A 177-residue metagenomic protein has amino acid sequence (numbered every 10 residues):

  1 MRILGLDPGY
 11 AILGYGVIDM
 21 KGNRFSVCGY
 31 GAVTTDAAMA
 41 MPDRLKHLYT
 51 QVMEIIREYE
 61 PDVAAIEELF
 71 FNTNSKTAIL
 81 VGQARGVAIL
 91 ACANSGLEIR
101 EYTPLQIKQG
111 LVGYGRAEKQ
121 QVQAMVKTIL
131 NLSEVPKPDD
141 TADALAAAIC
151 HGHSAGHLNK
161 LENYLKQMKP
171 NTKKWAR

Functional and structural regions predicted by a protein language model:
M1-R177: Phosphate- and other anionic-substrate recognition elements at nucleic-acid/protein interfaces
